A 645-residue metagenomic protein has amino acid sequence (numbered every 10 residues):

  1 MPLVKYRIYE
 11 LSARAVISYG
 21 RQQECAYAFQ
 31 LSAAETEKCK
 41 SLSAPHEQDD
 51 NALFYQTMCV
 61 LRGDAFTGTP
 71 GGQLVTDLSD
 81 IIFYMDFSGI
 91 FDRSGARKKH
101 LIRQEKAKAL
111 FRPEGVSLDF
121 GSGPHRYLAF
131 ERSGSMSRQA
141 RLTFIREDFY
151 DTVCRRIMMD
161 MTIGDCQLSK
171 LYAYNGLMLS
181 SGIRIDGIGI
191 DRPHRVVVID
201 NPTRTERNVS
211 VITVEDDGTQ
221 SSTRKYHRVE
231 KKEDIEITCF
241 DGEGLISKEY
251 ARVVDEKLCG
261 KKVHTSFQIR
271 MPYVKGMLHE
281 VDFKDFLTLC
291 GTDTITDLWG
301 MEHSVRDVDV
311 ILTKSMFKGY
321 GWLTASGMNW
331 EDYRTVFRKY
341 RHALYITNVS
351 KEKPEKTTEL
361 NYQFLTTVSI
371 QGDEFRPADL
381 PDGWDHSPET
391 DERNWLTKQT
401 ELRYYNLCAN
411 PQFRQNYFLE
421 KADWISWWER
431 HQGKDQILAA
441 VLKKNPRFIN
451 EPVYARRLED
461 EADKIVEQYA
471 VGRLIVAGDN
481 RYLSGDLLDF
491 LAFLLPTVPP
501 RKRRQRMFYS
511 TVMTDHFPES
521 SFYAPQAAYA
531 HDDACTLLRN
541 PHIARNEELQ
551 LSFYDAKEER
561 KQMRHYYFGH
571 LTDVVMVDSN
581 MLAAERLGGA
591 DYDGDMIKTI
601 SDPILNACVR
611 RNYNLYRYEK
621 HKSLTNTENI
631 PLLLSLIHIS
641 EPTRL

Functional and structural regions predicted by a protein language model:
M1-E585, A607, T627-L636, S640 (+1 more regions): Conserved small-residue
L483, A584-L605: Conserved phosphate/anionic-ligand binding catalytic regions in large, soluble enzymes, centered on
D595-N629: C-terminal, active-site-flanking charged/polar segments
